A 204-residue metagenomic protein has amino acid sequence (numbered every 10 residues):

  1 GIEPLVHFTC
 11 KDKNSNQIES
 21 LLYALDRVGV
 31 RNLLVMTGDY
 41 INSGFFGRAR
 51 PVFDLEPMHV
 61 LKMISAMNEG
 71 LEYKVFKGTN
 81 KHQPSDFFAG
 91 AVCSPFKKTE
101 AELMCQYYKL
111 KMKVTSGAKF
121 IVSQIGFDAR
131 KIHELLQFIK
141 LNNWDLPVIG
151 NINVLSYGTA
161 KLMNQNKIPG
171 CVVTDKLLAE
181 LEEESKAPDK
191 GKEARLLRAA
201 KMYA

Functional and structural regions predicted by a protein language model:
G1, L22-V30, T79-P84, K111-T115 (+1 more regions): Acidic (Asp/Glu)-rich catalytic clusters
I2-K11, N16: Structural motif corresponding to the early beta-alpha repeats
P4-F8, L33-V35, A89-C93, V114 (+2 more regions): Hydrophobic faces of well-ordered beta-strands that scaffold small-molecule active sites in alpha/beta enzyme cores
K13-S15, P51-H59, S123-L136, S156-T159: Active-site glycine- and acidic-residue-rich loops that bind and position anionic ligands or nucleotide-like cofactors
S15-D26, L103-L110, E134-K140, Y157-Q165: Catalytic cores of alpha/beta
S15-K62: Flexible, glycine-rich active-site loops centered on histidine and acidic residues that chelate a metal or position
E19-L22, M58-S65, L110, I132-L136 (+2 more regions): Generic structural signal for well-ordered alpha-helices, preferentially at hydrophobic/aromatic core positions
G38, P51-D86, A91-E100, L141-M202: Active-site pocket-lining/capping segments in soluble small-molecule metabolic enzymes
